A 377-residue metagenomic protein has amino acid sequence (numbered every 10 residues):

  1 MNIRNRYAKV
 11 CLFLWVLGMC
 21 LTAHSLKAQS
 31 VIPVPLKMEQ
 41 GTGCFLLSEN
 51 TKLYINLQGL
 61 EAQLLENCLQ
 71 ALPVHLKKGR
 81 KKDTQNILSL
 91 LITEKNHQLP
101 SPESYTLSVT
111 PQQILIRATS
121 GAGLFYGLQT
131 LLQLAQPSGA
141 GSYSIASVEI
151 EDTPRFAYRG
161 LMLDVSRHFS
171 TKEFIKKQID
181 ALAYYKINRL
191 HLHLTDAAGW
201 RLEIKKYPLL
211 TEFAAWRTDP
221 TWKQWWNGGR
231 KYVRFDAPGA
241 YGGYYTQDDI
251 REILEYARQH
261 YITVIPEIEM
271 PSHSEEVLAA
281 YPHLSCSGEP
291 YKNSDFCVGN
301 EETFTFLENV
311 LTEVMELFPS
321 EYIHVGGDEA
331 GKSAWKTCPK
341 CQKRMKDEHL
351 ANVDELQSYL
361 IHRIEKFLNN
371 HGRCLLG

Functional and structural regions predicted by a protein language model:
M1-S30: Bacterial Sec-dependent N-terminal signal peptides
A28-Y158: Contiguous, structured surface segment used for ligand recognition
V34, L76, S89-T93, A197-A198 (+4 more regions): Domain-wide signal for the mature, well-folded portions of proteins, strongly enriched in nucleus-encoded organellar
E49, S287-Y291, K340-M345: Short acidic (Asp/Glu) and glycine-rich catalytic loops that position anionic groups and cofactors
E94-N96, M270-S272, D328-S333: Short, internal active-site loops enriched in acidic
L99-T305, V310-Y322, R363: Feature activates predominantly on carbohydrate-active enzymes
F304, E308, T312-G377: Gly/Pro-rich turn-and-neighbor structural signature
